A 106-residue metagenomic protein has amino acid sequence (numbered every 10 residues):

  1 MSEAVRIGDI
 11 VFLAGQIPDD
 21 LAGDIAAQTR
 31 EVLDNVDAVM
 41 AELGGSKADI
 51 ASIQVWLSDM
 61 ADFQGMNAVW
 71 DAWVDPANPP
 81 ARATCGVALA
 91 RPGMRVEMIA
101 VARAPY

Functional and structural regions predicted by a protein language model:
M1-Y106: Short, polar/acidic, helix-capping and beta-turn segments at strand->helix junctions that line the mouths
